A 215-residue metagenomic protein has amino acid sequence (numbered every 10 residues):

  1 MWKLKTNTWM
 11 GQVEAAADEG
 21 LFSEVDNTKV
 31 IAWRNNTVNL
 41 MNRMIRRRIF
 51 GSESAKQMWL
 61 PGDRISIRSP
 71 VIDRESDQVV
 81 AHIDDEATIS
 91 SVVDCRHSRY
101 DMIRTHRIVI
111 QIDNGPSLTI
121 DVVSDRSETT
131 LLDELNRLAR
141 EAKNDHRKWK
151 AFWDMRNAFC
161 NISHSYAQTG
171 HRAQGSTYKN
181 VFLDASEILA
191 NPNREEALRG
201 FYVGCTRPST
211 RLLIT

Functional and structural regions predicted by a protein language model:
M1-R126: Conserved helicase motor core of P-loop NTPases
D85, S98-T215: C-terminal accessory regions
